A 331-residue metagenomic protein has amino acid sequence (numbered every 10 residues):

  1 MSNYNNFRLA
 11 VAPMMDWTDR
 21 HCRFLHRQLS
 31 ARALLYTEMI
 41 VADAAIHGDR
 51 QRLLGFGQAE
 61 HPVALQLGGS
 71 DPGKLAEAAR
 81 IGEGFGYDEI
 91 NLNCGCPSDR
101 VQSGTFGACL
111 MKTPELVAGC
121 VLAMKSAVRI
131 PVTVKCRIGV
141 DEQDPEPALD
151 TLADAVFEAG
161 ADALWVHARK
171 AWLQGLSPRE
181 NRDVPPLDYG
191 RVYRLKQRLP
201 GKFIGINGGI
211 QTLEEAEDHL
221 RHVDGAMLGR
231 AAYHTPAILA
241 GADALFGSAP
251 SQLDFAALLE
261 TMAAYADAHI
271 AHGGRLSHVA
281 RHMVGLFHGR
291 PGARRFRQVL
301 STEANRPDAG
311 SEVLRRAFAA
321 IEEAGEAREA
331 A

Functional and structural regions predicted by a protein language model:
M1-N5, L9-M15, G119-L122, A127-R129 (+5 more regions): Alpha/beta catalytic cores of nucleotide-metabolism and tRNA/nucleoside-modifying enzymes
N3, M14-D88: Glycine-rich, positively charged N-terminal anion/phosphate-binding segment
A12-M14, E38, Q66-G68, N93-G95 (+3 more regions): A cross-family glycoside hydrolase active-site/sugar-binding cleft signature
H26, C109-P114, W165-H167, D183-P185 (+1 more regions): Catalytic beta/alpha-barrel core
T37, D88-S98, A159-A171, L228-A232: Non-cysteine beta-strand/loop elements that form the S-adenosyl-L-methionine
V41, G69, C96-S98, I138-E142 (+3 more regions): Active-site-proximal loop/turn and secondary-structure-junction residues that shape catalytic pockets, frequently
P62-T133, R137-P145: Active-site beta->alpha loop and helix N-cap motifs at the rims of alpha/beta catalytic domains
D99-L116, E146-P147, G175-D188, G247-A249: Glycine-rich tight-turn/loop motif centered on a GG-T
